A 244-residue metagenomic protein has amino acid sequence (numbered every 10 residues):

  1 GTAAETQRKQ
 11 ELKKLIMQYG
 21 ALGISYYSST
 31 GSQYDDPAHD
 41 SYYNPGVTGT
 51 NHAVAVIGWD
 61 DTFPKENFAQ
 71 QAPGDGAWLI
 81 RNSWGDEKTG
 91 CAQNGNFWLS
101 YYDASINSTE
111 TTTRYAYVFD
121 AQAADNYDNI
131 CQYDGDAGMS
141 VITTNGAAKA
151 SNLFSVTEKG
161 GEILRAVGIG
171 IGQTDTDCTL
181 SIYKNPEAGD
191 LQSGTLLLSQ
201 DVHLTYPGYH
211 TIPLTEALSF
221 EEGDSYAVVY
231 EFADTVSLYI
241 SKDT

Functional and structural regions predicted by a protein language model:
T2-D75, L79: Active-site-adjacent substructure of cysteine-protease-like catalytic cores
S28-G31, W59-P64, S83-K88, T174 (+2 more regions): Acidic glycine-/aspartate-rich tracts in secreted/extracellular proteins
Y34, E87-N96, P186-T195: Acidic Ser/Thr/Pro-rich low-complexity disordered segments that often serve as glycosylated linkers/stalks around
D60-T62, E66-T143: Conserved catalytic-core surface of thiol
S105-Q192, L196, L218-G223, F232-T244: Beta-sheet-rich sandwich/jelly-roll-like modules and their strand-loop junctions
S193-T205: Solvent-exposed serine/threonine-rich low-complexity stretches and specific carbohydrate-binding patches
G208-H210: Short strand-edge motifs at loop-to-beta-strand transitions and within beta-strands of extracellular beta-rich domains
